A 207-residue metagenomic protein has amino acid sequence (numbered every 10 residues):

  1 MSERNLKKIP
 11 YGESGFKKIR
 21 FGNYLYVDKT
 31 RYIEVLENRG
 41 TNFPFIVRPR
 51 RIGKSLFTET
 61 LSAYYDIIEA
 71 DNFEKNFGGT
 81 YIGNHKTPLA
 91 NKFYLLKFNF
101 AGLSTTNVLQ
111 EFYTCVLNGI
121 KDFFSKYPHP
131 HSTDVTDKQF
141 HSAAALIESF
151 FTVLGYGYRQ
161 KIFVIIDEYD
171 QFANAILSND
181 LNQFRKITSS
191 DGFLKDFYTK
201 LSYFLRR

Functional and structural regions predicted by a protein language model:
M1-R207: Phosphate-binding site recognition
